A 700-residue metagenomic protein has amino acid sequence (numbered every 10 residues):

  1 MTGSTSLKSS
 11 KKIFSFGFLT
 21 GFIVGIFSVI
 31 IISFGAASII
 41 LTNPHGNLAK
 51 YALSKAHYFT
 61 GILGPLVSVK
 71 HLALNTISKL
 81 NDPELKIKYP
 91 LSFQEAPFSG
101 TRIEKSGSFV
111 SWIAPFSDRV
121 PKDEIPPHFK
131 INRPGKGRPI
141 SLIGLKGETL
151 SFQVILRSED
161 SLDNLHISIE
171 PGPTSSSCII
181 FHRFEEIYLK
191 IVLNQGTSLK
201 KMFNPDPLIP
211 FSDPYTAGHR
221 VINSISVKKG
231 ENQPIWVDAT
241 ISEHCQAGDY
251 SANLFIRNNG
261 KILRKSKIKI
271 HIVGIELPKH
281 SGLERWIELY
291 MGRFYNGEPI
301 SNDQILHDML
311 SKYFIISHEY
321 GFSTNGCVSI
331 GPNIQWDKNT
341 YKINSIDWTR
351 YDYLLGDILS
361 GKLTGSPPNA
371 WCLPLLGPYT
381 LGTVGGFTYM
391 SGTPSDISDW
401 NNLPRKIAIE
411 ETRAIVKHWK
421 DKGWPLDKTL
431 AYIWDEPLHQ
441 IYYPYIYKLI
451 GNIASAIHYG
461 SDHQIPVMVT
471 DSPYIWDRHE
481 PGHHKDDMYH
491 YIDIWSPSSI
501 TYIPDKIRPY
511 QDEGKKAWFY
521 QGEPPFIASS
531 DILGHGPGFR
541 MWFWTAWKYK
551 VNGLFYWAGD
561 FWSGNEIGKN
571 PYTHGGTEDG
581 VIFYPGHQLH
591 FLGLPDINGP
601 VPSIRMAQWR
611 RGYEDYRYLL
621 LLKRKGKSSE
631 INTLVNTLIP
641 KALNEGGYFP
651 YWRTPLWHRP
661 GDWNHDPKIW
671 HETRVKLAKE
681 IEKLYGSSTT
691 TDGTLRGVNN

Functional and structural regions predicted by a protein language model:
M1-F16: N-terminal Lys/Arg-rich, disordered targeting/topogenic segments
G17-I334, W670-N700: Mature N-terminal, pre-catalytic/accessory segment of carbohydrate-active enzymes
N132-G137, E410-A414, I527-A528: Short linear interaction motifs
K146, Q233, Q246, D308-M309 (+4 more regions): Short, glycine/acidic-rich beta->alpha junctions
F152, A252, T429, F543-W544: Residue-level detector of short, conserved catalytic/binding motifs and their immediate flanks
R157, P173, D206-I225, E231 (+7 more regions): Aromatic-lined carbohydrate-binding surfaces of glycoside hydrolases
H166-I169, S329, P374-L375, D471 (+2 more regions): Glycine-rich, histidine-containing beta strand-loop boundary motifs that form or position
W419-P425, I433, N452-D493, S499-N700: Substrate-binding groove of N-acetylhexosamine-processing glycoside hydrolases
